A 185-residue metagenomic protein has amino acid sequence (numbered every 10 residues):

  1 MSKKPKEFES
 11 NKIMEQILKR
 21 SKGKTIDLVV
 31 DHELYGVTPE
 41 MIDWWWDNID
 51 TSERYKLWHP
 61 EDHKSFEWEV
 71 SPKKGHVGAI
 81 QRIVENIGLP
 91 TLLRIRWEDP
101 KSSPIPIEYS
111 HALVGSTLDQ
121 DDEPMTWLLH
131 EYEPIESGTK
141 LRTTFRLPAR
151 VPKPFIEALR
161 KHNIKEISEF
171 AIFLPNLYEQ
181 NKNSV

Functional and structural regions predicted by a protein language model:
M1-K74: Hydrophobic ligand-binding cavity/cleft-lining segments
K24-L28, E40, V77, T126 (+1 more regions): Residues at beta-strand starts and edge strands
V30-H32, R94-K101, M125-P134: Hydrophobic/aromatic beta-strand elements that line small-molecule binding cavities or substrate pockets in beta-rich
H32, P39-M41, G75-G78, N86 (+3 more regions): A compositional/structural signature for long, glycine/proline-rich flexible linkers and loops on extracytoplasmic
P60-D119: Glycine-rich portal/gate segments that line the openings of hydrophobic small-molecule binding cavities
S110-S168: Beta-strand/loop substructures that line and gate deep hydrophobic ligand-binding cavities in soluble
L174-V185: Short, highly charged C-terminal tails/helix-capping segments
